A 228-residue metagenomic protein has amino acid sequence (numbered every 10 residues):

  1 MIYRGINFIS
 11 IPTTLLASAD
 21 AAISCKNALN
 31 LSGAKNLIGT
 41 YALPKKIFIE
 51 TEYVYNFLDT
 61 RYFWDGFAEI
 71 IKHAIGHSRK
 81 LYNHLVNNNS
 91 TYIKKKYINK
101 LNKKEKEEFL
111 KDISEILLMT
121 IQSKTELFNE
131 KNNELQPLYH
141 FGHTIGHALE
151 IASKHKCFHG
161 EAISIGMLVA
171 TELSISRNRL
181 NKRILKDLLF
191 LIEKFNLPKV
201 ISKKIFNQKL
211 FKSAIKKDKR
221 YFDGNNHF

Functional and structural regions predicted by a protein language model:
M1-I2, L191: Alpha-helical structural signal in soluble globular domains
I2-S90, K94: A glycine/threonine-rich phosphate-anchoring loop and its flanking beta-alpha core in nucleotide/phosphate-binding
G33-A34, V54, E150-I151, A214-K216: Glycine-rich, charged/polar anion/phosphate-binding loops that engage phosphate groups from diverse ligands
A42-K45, L135, D223-H227: A generic structural signal for well-ordered coil/turn residues at beta-strand boundaries that shape enzyme active-site
Y62, A68-I70, Y82, R179-F228: C-terminal charged capping/lid subdomain of soluble metabolic enzymes
K94-I205, K209: Active-site segments that bind and position negatively charged phosphate/pyrophosphate groups
